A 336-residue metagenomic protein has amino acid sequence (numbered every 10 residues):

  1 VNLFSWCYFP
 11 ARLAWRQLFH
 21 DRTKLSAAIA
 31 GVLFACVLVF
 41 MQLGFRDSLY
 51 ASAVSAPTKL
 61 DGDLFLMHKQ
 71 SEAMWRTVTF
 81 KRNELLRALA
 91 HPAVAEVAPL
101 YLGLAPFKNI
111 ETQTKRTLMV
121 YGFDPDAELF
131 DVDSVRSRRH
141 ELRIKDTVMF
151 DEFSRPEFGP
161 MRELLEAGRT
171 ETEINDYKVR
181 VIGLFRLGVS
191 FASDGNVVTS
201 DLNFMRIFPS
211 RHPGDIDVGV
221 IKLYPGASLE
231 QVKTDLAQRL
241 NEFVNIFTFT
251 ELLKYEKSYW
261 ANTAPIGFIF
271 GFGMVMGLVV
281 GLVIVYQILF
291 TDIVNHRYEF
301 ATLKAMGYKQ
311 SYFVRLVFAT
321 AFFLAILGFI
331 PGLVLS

Functional and structural regions predicted by a protein language model:
V1-V39, Y50, S55, F318: N-terminal Sec/SRP start-transfer signal
F34, F45-R82, D217: Membrane-interface junction motifs in transport/secretion proteins
F34-F45, G277-V285, P331, L335: Hydrophobic alpha-helical membrane-associated segments
R82-L86, H91, A95-M149, N175 (+1 more regions): The feature marks short, hydrophobic/small-residue-biased sequence motifs that occur predominantly
F130-V132, M149-F247: Basic-flanked hydrophobic alpha-helices used for secretion and membrane insertion
D235-V283, T291-R297, T302-L303, S311 (+2 more regions): Peri-transmembrane interface segments
A319-S336: Small-residue-rich transmembrane alpha-helices
